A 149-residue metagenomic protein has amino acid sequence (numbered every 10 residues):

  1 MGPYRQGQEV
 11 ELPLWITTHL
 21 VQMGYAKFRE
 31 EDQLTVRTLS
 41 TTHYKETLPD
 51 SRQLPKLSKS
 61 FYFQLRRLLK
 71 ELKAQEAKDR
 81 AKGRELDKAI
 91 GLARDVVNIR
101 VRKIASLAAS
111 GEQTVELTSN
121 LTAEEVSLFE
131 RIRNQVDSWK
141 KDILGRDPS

Functional and structural regions predicted by a protein language model:
M1-L34: Compact, well-ordered interaction domains used in eukaryotic information-processing assemblies
Q33-S149: Charge/polar-rich, low-complexity and marginally structured segments
